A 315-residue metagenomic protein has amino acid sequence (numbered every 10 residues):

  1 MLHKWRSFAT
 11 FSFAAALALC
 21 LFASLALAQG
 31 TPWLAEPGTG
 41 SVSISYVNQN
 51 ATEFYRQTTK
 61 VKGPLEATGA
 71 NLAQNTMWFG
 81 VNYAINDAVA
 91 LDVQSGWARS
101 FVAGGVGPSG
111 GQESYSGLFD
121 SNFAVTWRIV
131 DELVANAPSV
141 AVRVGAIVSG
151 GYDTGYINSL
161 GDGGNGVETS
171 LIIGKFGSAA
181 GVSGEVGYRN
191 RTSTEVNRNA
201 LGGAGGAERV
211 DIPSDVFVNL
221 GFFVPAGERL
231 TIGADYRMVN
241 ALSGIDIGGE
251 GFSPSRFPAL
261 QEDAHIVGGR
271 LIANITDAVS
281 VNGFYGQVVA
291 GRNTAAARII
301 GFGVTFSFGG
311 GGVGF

Functional and structural regions predicted by a protein language model:
A28-G38, A88, V130-V140, F176-A180 (+4 more regions): Short loop/turn motifs that connect adjacent beta-strands in outer-membrane beta-barrel proteins
G38-S41, S45-N50, L160-F252: Detector for outer-membrane/organellar transmembrane beta-barrel domains, recognizing the amphipathic beta-strand
S41-S45, A90-D92, A124, S139-R143 (+6 more regions): Residue-level detector of the transmembrane beta-barrel scaffold of outer-membrane proteins
I44, F79-Y83, F123-W127, V144 (+6 more regions): Residues on the lipid-exposed face of transmembrane beta-strands in outer-membrane beta-barrel proteins
Y46-T52, S95-F101, I129, A146-Y152 (+5 more regions): Transmembrane beta-strands of outer-membrane beta-barrel pores
Q49-T76, I157-D162: Surface-exposed strand-loop-strand hairpins of Gram-negative outer-membrane beta-barrel proteins
Y55-T58, G63-P64, G206-F315: Outer membrane beta-barrel transmembrane domains
A73-M77, Y115-F123, P138, G161-V167 (+3 more regions): Residues that define the transmembrane beta-barrel architecture of outer-membrane proteins
